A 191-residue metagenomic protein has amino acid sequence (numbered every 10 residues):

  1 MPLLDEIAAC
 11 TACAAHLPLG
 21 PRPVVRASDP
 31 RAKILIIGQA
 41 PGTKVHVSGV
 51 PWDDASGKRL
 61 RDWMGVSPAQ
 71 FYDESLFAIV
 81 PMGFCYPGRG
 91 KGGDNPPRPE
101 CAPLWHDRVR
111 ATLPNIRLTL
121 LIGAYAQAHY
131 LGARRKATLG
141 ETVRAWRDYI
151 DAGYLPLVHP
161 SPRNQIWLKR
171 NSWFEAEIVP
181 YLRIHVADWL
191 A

Functional and structural regions predicted by a protein language model:
M1-L190: A polyanion-binding, active-site-adjacent surface
